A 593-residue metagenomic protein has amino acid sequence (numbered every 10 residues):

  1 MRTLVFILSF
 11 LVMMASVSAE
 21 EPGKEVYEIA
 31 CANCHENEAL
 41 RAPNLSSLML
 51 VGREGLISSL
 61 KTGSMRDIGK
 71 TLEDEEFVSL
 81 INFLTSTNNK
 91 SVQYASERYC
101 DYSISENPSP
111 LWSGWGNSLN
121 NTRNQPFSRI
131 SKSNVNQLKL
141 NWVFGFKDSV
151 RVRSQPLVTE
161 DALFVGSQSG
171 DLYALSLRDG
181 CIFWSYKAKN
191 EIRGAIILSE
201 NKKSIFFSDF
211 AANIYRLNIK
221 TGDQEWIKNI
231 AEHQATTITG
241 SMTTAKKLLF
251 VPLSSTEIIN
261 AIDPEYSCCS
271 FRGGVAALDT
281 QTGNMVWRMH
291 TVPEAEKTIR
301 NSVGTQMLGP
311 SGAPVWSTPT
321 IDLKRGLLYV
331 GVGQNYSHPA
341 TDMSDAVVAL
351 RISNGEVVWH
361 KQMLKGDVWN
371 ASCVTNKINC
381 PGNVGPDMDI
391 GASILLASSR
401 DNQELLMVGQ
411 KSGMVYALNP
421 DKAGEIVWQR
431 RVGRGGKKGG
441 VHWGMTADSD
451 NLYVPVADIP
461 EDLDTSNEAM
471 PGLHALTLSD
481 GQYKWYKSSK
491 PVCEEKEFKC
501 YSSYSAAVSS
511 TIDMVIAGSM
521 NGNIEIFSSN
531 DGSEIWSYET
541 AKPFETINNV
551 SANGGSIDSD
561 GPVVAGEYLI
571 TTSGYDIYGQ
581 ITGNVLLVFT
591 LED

Functional and structural regions predicted by a protein language model:
V5-M13: Bacterial N-terminal signal peptides
A15-A19: Sec/Tat signal peptide C-region and signal peptidase I cleavage site
E20-N37: Sequence/structural segment immediately N-terminal to covalent heme-attachment motifs in c-type and related
N33, R41-N88, L327: Extracytoplasmic electron-transfer domains, predominantly the class I c-type cytochrome c fold
A42, L119-Q125, D148-S154, Y173 (+1 more regions): Short, solvent-exposed loop/turn elements at domain surfaces
R53, S133-K147, L172-I192, L198-T236 (+7 more regions): Extracytoplasmic/lumenal domain signature
E97-N141, T291-E296: Blade/loop signatures of beta-propeller domains
